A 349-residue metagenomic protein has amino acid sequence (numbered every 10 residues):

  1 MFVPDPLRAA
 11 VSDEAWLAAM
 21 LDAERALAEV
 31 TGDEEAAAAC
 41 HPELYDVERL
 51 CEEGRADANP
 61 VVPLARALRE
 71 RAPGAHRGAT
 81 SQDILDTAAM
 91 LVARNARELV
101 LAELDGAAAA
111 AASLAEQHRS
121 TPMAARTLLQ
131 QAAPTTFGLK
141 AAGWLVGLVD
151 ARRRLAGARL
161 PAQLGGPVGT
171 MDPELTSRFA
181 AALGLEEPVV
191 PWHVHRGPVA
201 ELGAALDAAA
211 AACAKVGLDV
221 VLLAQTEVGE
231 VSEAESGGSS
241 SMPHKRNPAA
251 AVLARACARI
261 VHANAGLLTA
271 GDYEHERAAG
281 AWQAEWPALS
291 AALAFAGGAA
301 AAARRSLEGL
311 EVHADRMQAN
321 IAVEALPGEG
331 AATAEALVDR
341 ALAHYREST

Functional and structural regions predicted by a protein language model:
M1-P167, M171-T176, G238-S239, A249-L253 (+1 more regions): A helix-coil-helix interface module used to build multimeric assemblies and to scaffold catalytic/cofactor sites
E34-C40, G106-A107, L223-E227, S236 (+1 more regions): Short alpha-helical "patches" and their helix-cap loops
H41, Y45, H76, H118 (+6 more regions): Histidine (H) residue identity feature
I84, I260, I321-V323: Weak global preference for isoleucine
A89-A102, A109, E116, M123 (+4 more regions): Charged, flexible cofactor/metal-binding loops and thiol motifs
A279-W282: Polytopic membrane enzymes that build or remodel cell-surface glycoconjugates and lipids
R305-P327: Generic long, charged, amphipathic alpha-helical segments
